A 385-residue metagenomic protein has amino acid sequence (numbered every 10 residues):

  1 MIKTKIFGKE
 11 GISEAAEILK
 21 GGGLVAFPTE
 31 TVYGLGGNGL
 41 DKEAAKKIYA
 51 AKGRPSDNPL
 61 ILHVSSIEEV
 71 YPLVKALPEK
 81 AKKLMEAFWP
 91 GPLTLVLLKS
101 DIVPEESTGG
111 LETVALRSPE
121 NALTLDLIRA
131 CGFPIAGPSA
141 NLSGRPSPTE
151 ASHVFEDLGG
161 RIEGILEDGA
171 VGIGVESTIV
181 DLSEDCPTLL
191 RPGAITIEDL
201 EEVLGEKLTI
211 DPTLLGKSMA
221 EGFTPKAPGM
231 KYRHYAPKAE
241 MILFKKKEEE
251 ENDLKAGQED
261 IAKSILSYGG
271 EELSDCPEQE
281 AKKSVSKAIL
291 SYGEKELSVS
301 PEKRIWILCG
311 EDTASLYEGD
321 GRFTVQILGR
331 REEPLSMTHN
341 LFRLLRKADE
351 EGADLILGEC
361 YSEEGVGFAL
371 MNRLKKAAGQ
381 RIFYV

Functional and structural regions predicted by a protein language model:
M1-L273, E278-V385: Active-site-adjacent structural elements in enzyme catalytic cores
